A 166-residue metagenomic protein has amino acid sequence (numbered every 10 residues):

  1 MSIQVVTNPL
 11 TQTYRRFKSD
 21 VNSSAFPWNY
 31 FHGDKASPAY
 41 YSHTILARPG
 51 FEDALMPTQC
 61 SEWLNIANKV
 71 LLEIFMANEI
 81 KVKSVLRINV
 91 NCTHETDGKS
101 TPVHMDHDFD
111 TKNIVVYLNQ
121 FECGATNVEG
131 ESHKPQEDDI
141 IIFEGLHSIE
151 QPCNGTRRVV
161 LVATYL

Functional and structural regions predicted by a protein language model:
M1-K83: Non-heme Fe(II)/2-oxoglutarate
A54-L166: Catalytic core of non-heme Fe(II) oxygenases with the double-stranded beta-helix
